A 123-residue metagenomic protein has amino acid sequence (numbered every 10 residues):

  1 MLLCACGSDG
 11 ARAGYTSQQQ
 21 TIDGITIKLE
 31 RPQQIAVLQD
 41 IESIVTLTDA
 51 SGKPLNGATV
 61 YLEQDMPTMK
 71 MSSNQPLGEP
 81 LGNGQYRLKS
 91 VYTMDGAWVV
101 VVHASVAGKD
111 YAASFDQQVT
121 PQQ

Functional and structural regions predicted by a protein language model:
C6-G10: Bacterial signal peptide processing site
Y15-I25: Proline/serine/threonine-rich low-complexity linkers at boundaries of modular beta-sandwich domains
A36-S51: Beta-strand-rich structural segments
Y61-L77: Short amphipathic beta-strand segments in non-cytosolic proteins
P80, Y92-M94: Residue-level recognition of secondary-structure-to-loop junctions
P80-R87: Aromatic sugar-binding surface patches on proteins that engage polysaccharides or sugar-phosphate polymers
A112-Q118: Edge beta-strands of extracellular beta-sandwich domains
